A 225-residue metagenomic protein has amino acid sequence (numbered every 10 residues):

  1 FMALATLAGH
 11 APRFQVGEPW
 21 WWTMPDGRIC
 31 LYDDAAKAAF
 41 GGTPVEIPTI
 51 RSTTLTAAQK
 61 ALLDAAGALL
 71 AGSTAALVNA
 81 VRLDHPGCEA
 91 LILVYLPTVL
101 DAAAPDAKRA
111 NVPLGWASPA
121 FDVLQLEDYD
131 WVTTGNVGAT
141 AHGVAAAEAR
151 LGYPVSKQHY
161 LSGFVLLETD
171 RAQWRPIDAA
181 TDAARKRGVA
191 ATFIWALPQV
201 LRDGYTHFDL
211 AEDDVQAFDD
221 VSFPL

Functional and structural regions predicted by a protein language model:
F1-D84, Y95-V112: Polysaccharide-binding and catalytic clefts of secreted carbohydrate-active enzymes
A3-L4, A76, A80-D84, V112-A120 (+3 more regions): Alpha-helical structural signal in soluble globular domains
P12, F121-G138, G143-L225: Substrate-binding cleft of secreted/luminal carbohydrate-active enzymes
R13-G17, E89-L93, T192-I194: A structural signal for short, well-ordered beta-strand segments and their strand-loop junctions that often border
E18-W22, V94-T98, D130, V165 (+1 more regions): Active-site-proximal loop/turn and secondary-structure-junction residues that shape catalytic pockets, frequently
Q59-K60, L91-Y95, Y160-G163: A generic short-segment signal for beta-strand/edge and adjacent turn/coil regions
D84-T134: Substrate-binding cleft/loops of secretory-pathway carbohydrate-active enzymes
